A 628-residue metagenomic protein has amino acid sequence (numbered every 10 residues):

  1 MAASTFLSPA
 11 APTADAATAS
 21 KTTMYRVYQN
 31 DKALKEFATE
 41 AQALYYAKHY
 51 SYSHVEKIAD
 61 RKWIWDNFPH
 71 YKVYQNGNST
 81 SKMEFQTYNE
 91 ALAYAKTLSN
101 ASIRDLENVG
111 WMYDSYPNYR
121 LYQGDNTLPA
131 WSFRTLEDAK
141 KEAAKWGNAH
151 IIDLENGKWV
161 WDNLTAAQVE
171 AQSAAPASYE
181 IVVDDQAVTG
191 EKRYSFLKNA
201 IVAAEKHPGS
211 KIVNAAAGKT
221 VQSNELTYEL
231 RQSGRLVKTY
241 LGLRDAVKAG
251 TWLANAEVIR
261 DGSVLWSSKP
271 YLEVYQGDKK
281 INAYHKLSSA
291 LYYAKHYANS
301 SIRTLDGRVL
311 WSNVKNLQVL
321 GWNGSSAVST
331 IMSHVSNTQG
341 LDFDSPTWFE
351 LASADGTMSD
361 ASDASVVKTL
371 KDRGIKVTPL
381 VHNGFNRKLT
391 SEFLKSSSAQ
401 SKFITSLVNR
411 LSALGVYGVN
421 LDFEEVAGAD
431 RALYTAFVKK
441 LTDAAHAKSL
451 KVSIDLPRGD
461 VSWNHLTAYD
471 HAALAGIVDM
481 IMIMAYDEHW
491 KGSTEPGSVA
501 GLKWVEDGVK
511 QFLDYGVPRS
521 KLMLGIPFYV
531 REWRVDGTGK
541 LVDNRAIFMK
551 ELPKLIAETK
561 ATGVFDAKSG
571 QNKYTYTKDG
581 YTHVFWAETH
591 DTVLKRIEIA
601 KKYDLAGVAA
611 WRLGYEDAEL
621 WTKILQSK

Functional and structural regions predicted by a protein language model:
A2-T22: Sec-dependent signal peptide cleavage junction
T18-K32, W63-T80, G110-T127, Q168-T189 (+4 more regions): Short aromatic-glycine-(Arg/Gly/Cys) micro-motifs in beta-strand/loop hairpins
Y25-Y28, L34-F37, A43-Y50, V55-E56 (+18 more regions): Fold-core signature of tandem repeat domains
N313-S406: Glycan-recognition patch characteristic of GH18 chitinases/ENGases and related GlcNAc/peptidoglycan-binding proteins
N323-T338, K395-S412, W463-H471, E588-K601: Short, acidic/polar
D344, L421, I481, L524 (+2 more regions): Conserved, mostly hydrophobic/aromatic
A354-A361, T405, G428-I556: Substrate-binding surface in catalytic domains of secreted glycosidases
F528-R596, K628: Glycan-binding loop/region signatures in secreted carbohydrate-active enzymes
